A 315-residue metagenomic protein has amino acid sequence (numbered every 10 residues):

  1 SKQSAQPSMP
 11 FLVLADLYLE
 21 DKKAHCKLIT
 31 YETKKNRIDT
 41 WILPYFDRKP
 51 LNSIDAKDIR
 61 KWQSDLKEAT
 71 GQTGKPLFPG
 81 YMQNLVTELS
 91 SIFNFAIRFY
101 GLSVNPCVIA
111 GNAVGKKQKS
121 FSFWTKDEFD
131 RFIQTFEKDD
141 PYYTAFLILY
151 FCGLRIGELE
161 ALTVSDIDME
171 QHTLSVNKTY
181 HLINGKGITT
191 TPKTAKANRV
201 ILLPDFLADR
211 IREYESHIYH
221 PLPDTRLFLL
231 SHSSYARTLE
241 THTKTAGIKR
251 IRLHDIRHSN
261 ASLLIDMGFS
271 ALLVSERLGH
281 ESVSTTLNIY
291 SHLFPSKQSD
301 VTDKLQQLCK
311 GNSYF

Functional and structural regions predicted by a protein language model:
S1-S8, A24-H25: N-terminal helical hairpins
V13, L17, N36-T40, K61 (+9 more regions): Generic recognition of well-ordered alpha-helical segments within structured catalytic/regulatory domains
L19-S103, Q118, S231-S234, K249-D255: N-terminal core-binding DNA-recognition domain of tyrosine site-specific recombinases/integrases
K75-P79, Q83, R98, L102-L162 (+4 more regions): Basic, Lys/Arg- and aromatic-enriched nucleic-acid-binding interface segment
G80, R98, L147, F151 (+5 more regions): C-terminal catalytic core of tyrosine-transesterase DNA break-rejoin enzymes
F123, Y180, A208, L278-D303: Catalytic-site neighborhood detector that most strongly recognizes the C-terminal catalytic loop/helix of tyrosine
K126-D127, T179-L182, P204-K249: Active-site/catalytic core of tyrosine-dependent DNA strand-transfer enzymes
Q171, N184, T190-N198, D205-L207 (+2 more regions): C-terminal secondary-structure termini that scaffold catalytic or DNA-interacting sites
